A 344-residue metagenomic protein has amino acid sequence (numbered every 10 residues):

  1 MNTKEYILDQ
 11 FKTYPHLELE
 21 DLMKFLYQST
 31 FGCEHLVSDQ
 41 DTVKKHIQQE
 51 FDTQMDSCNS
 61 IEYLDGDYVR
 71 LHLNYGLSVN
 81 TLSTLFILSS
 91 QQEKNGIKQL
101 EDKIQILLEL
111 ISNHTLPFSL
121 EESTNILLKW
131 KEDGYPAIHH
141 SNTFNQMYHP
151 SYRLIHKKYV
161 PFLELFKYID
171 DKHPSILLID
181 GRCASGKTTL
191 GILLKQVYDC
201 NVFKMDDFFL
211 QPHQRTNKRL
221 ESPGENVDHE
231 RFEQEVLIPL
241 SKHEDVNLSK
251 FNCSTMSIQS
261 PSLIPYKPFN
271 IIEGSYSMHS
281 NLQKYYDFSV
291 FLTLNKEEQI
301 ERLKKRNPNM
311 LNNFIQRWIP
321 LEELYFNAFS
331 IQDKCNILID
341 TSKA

Functional and structural regions predicted by a protein language model:
M1-F144: Long, basic/Gly/Ser/Thr-rich N-terminal segments that mediate initial subcellular attachment or targeting
M147-K172: N-terminal pre-Walker A segment at the start of P-loop NTPase domains
H173-L177, K267: Pre-Walker A (Motif I) flank of P-loop NTPase domains
R182: P-loop (Walker A) phosphate-binding loop of NTP-binding proteins
K187: Conserved lysine of the Walker
L190-G191: Post-Walker A alpha-helix
N201-K204, L210-L263, F269-N270: Conserved nucleotide-sensing/catalytic segment adjacent to the nucleotide-binding pocket in NTP-handling enzymes
I258-R306: ATP-dependent NMP and nucleoside kinases share a basic, alpha-helical "lid"
